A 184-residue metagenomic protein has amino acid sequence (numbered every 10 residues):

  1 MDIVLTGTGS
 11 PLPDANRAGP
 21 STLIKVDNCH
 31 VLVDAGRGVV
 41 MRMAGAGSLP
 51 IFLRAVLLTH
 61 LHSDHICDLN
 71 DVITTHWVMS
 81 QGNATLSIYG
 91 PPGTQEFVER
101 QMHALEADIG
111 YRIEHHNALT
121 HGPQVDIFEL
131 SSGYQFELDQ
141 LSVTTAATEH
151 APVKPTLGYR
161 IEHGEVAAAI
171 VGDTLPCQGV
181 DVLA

Functional and structural regions predicted by a protein language model:
M1-I170, L175, V182: Binuclear metal-dependent hydrolase catalytic cores
